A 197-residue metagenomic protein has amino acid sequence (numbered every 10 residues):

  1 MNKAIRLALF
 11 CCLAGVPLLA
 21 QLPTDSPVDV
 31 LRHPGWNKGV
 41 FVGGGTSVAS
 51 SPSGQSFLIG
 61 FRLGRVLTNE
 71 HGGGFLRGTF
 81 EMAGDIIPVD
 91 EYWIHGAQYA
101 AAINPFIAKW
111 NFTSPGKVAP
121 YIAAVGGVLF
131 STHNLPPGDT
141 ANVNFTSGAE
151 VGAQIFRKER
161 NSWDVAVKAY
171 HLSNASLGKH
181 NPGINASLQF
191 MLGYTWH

Functional and structural regions predicted by a protein language model:
M1-V30: Cleavable N-terminal export/targeting peptides
Q21-G35, T68-F80, T113-P120, R157-W163: Short loop/turn motifs that connect adjacent beta-strands in outer-membrane beta-barrel proteins
R32, S51-S56, H95-A101, G138-V143 (+1 more regions): Replace "Gram-negative outer membrane beta-barrel proteins" with "bacterial and organellar outer membrane beta-barrel
R32-G43, V48-H71: N-terminal secretory signal peptides
W36-V42, G78-G84, P120-G126, S147 (+2 more regions): Transmembrane beta-strands of outer-membrane beta-barrel proteins
A49-S51, W93-G96, S131-L135, R160 (+1 more regions): Outer-membrane beta-barrel proteins
I59-N134, G193: Gram-negative (and chloroplast) outer-membrane scaffold detector with strong preference for beta-barrel transmembrane
F61, G183-H197: Outer-membrane beta-barrel "beta-signal"
